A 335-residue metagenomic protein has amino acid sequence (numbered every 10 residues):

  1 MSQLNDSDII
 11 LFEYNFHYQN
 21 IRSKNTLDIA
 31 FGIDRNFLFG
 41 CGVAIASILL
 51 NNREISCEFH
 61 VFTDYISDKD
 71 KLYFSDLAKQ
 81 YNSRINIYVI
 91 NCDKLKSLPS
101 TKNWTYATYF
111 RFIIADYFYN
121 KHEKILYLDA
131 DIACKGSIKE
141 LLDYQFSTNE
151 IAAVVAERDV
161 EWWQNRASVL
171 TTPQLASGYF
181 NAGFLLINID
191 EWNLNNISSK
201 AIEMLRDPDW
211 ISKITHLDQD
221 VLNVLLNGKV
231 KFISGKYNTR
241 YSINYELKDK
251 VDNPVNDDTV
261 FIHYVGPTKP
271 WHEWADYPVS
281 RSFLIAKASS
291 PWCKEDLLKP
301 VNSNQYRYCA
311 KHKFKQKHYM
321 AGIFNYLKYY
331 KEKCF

Functional and structural regions predicted by a protein language model:
M1-L27, I33, I189-F335: A glycosyltransferase accessory/donor-loop signature
D28-F31, I48, E58-V61: Hydrophobic targeting segments
R35-N52: Histidine-anchored nucleotide/phosphate-binding helix
C57-Y65, A153-V155: Short internal beta-strands
D70-L72, D76-Y117: Active-site-proximal specificity loops/subdomain of glycosyltransferases
L72-S75, N120, K135-F146, S198: Short alpha-helix within the catalytic core of nucleotide-sugar-dependent glycosyltransferases
I125: Short aromatic/hydrophobic "clamp" motif used to bind/position activated sugar donors
I132-R166: Conserved donor-nucleotide/metal-binding helix-loop-beta segment in metal-dependent transferases, i.e., the alpha-helix
